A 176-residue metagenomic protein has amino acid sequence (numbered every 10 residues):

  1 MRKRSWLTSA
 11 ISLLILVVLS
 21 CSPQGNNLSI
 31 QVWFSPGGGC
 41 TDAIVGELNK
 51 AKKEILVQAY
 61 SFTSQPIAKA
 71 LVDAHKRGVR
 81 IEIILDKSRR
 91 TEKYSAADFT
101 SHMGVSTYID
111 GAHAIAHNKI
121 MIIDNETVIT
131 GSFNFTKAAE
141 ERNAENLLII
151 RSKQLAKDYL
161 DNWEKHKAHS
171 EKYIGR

Functional and structural regions predicted by a protein language model:
M1-S5: Positively charged n-region of N-terminal signal peptides that target proteins for export
T8-L28: Bacterial Sec-dependent signal peptides at the C-terminal "C-region" and cleavage site
G25-G39: Boundary/entry segment of secreted carbohydrate-active catalytic domains
I44-S106: Primarily the HKD phosphodiesterase
N49, T100-S101, H113-A116, M121-D124 (+1 more regions): Extracellular/periplasmic catalytic domains that process cell-envelope and extracellular macromolecules
L56-Q58, E82-L85, Y108-I109, M121-I122 (+2 more regions): Structural recognition of the beta-strand scaffold that forms the well-ordered cores of secreted hydrolase catalytic
S61-Q65, K87-T91, H113-A116, T127-V128 (+2 more regions): Solvent-exposed loop/turn segments at secondary-structure junctions within structured extracellular/periplasmic domains
T127-R176: Signature of lipid phosphatidyltransferase scaffolds
